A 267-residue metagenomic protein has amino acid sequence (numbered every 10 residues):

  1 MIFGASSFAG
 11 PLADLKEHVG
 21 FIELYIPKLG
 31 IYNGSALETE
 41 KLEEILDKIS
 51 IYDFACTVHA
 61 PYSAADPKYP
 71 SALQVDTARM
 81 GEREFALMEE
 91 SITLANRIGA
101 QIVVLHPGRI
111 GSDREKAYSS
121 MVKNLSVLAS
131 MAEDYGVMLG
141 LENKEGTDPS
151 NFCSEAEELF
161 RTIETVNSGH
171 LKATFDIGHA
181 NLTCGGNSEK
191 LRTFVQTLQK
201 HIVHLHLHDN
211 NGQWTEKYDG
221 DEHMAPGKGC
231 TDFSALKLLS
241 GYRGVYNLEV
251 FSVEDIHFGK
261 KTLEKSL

Functional and structural regions predicted by a protein language model:
M1-I2, P11-L15, F85, G99 (+3 more regions): Histidine-acidic metal/acid-base catalytic patches
M1-I92, N96: N-terminal pre-domain/capping segments
F3-S7, G20-L24, C56-A60, V103-L105 (+4 more regions): Hydrophobic faces of well-ordered beta-strands that scaffold small-molecule active sites in alpha/beta enzyme cores
S7-P11, I26-K28, Y62-A64, P107-G111 (+4 more regions): Active-site-proximal loop/turn and secondary-structure-junction residues that shape catalytic pockets, frequently
H18-G20, A36-T39, S71-L73, A117-S120 (+4 more regions): Short, glycine/charged-enriched secondary-structure capping and boundary segments
I31-L37, R114-S120, T147-E157, H179-L191 (+1 more regions): Active-site glycine- and acidic-residue-rich loops that bind and position anionic ligands or nucleotide-like cofactors
L42-S63, V122-D134, I163-V166, T231-L239: Alpha-helix-loop-beta-strand connector modules within alpha/beta enzyme cores
P70, Q74-K172, T197: Active-site acidic/histidine proton-transfer and metal-coordination neighborhood in alpha/beta enzyme cores
